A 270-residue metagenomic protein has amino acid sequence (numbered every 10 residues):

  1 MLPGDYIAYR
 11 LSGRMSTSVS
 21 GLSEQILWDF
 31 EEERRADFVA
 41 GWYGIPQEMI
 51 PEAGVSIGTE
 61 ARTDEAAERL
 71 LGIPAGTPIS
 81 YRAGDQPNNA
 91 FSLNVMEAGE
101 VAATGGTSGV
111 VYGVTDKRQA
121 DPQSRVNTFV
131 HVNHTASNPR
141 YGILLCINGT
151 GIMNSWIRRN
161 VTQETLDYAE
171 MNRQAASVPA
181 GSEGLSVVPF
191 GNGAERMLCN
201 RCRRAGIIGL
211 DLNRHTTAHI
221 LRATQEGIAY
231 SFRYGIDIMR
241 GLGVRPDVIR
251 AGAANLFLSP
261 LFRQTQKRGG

Functional and structural regions predicted by a protein language model:
L2-R14, I26-G44, E65-G270: Active-site core segments that coordinate phosphate-bearing ligands/cofactors across diverse enzyme families
T17-L22: Nucleotide/phosphate-binding loop and acidic/charged catalytic motifs in nucleotide-binding or -utilizing enzymes
S23-W28, E48-I57, I143: A glycine-/small-polar-enriched, mobile loop at the entrance of the PLP active site in fold-type I
E60-T63: Active-site core of PLP-dependent enzymes with the aminotransferase class I/II
